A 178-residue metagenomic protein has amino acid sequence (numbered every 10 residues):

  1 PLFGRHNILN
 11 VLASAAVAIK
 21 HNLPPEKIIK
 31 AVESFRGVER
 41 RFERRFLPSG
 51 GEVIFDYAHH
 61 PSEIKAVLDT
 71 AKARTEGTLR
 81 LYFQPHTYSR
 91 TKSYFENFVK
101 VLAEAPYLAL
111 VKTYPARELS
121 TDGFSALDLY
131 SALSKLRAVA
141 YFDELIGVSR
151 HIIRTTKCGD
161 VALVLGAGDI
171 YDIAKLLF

Functional and structural regions predicted by a protein language model:
P1-Y107: Nucleotide phosphate-binding/pyrophosphate-handling subdomain across enzymes that bind or process nucleotide phosphates
V53-D56, V139-A140, A162: Generic structural signal for residues in well-ordered beta-strands
A66, S93-F95, T121-D122, I153 (+1 more regions): Short amphipathic alpha-helical segments
Y82, V111, V164-L165: Short hydrophobic segments within beta-strands
P85-Y88, Y114-A116, A167-I170: Short glycine-rich anion-binding loops that position phosphate/pyrophosphate groups of nucleotides and phosphorylated
V99-C158: C-terminal helical cap/extension that packs against the catalytic core of soluble nucleotide-cofactor enzymes
G147-F178: A glycine-rich beta-strand to alpha-helix segment that forms a phosphate/ribose-binding loop at ligand/cofactor sites
